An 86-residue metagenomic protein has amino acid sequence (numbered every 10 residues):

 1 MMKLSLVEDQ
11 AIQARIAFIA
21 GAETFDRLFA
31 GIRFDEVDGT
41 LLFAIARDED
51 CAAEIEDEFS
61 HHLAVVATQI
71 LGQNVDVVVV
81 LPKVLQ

Functional and structural regions predicted by a protein language model:
M1-Q86: Intrinsically disordered, low-complexity basic tails and flexible linkers associated with large NTP-driven
